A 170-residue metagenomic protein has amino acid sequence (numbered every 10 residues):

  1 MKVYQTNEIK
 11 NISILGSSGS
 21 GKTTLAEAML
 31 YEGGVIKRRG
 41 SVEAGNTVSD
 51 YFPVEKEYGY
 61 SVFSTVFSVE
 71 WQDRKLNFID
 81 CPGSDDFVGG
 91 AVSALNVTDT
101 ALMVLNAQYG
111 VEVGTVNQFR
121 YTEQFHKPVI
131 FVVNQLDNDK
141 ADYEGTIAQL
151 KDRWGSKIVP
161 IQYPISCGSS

Functional and structural regions predicted by a protein language model:
M1-L105, Y109-V111, W154, P160: P-loop NTPase switch module centered on the Walker A-proximal segment
A26-E27, S41, G89-A91, T115-V116 (+2 more regions): Short acidic, glycine/serine/threonine-rich loops at helix termini
T47-F52, E144-G145, G168: Charge-rich, low-complexity amphipathic helices in intrinsically disordered tails/linkers adjacent to domains
Q72, P164, G168: Extended, highly charged clamp/arch subdomains and adjacent linkers that form or line substrate-binding channels
L95, T100-I161, I165: Conserved C-terminal guanine-recognition region of P-loop GTPase G domains, centered on the G4
